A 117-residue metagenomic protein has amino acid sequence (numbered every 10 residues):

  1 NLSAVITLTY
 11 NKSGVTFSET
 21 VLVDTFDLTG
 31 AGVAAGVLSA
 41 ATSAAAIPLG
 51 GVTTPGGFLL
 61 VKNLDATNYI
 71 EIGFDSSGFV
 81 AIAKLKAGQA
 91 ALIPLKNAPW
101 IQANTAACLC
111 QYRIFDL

Functional and structural regions predicted by a protein language model:
N1-G14, L22, T29, N104-L117: C-terminal interaction-tip segments
V15-S39: A general sequence property marking short-to-moderate contiguous segments in secreted/outer-membrane adhesion
F17-S18, V37-P55, T105-A106: Surface-exposed ligand/attachment interfaces on beta-rich extracellular proteins
I47, V61, I70-I72, I101 (+1 more regions): Hydrophobic beta-strand residues in large extracellular and virion-surface proteins
G51-G57, L92-L95: Short, solvent-exposed loop/turn segments enriched in Ser/Thr/Gly
T53-G56, V61-A81: Short, surface-exposed beta-strand/strand-loop-strand elements in extracellular ectodomains
F79-A91, N97: Short, solvent-exposed S/T- and G/P-enriched segments that are highly enriched in secreted/extracellular and lumenal
I93-L109: Noncatalytic modules at the cell exterior or secretory-pathway interfaces, chiefly beta-strand-rich lectin/adhesion
